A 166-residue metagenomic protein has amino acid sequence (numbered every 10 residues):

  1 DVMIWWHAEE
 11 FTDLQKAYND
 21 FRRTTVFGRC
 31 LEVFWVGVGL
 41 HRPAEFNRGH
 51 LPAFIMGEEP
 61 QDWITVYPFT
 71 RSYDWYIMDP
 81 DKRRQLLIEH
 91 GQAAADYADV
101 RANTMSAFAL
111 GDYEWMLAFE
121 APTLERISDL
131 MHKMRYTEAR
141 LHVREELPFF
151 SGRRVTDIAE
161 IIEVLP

Functional and structural regions predicted by a protein language model:
D1-M3, A98-N103, Y113, R135-E138 (+2 more regions): A cross-kingdom feature marking solvent-exposed beta-strand/loop segments within repeated, beta-rich binding/scaffold
D1-T24: Extended cationic-aromatic binding surfaces that line active-site or macromolecule-binding grooves and engage
E9-L14, E32-D96, F108-D112, P122-H132 (+1 more regions): Short S/T/G/P-rich N-terminal loop/turn motif that feeds into the first structured element of a domain
R22-C30, M134-V143: A common structural junction motif
R22-T24, P52-I55, N103-M105: Catalytic micro-motifs at enzyme active sites that drive phosphoryl/nucleotidyl and oxygen chemistry
T25, H90, A94-A98, E138: Short, well-ordered alpha-helical segments in soluble proteins
